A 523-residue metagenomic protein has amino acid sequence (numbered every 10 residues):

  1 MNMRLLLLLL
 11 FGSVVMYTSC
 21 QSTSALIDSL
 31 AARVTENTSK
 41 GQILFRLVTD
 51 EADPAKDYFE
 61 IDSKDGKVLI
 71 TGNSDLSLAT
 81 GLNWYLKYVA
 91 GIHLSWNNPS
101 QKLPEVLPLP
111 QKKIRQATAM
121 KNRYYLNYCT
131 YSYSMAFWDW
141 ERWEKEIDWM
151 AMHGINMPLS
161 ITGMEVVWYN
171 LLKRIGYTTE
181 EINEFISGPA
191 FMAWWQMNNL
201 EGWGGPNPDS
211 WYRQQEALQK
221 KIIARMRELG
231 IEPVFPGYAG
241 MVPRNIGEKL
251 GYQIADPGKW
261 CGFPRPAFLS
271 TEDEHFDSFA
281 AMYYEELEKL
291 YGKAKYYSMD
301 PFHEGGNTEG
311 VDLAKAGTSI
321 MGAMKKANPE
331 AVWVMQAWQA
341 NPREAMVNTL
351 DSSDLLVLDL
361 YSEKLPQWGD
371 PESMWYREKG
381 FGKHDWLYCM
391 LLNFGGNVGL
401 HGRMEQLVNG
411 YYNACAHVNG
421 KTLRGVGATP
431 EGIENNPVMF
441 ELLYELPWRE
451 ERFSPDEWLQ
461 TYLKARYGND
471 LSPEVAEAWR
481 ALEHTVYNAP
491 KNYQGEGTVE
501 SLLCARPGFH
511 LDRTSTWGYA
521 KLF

Functional and structural regions predicted by a protein language model:
M1-A25: Bacterial Sec-dependent N-terminal signal peptides
C20-M120: Contiguous, structured surface segment used for ligand recognition
T23-L30, L78, L82, R142-E146 (+6 more regions): Stable alpha-helical elements in mature extracytoplasmic
K67-G72, Y131-F137, D209-S210: Second-shell loop/turn segments in exported
H93, N97-L107, L126-T130, A151 (+3 more regions): Catalytic-core regions of glycoside hydrolase
M120-D139, M150: Active-site-adjacent substrate/metal-binding segments within catalytic domains of carbohydrate-active enzymes
